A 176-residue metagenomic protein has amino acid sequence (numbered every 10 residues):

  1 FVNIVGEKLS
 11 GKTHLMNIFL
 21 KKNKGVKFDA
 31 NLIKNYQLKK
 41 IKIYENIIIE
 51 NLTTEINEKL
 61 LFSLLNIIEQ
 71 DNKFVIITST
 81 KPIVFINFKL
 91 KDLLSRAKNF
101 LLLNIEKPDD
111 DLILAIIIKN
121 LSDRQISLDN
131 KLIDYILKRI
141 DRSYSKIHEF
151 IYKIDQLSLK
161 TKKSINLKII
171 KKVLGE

Functional and structural regions predicted by a protein language model:
F1-M16: Walker A/P-loop nucleotide-binding motif
M16, L20-N46, T54-K59: Short glycine-rich substrate-engagement loop in P-loop NTPases that contacts/grips substrate
K40-L64, D71-T80: Conserved P-loop NTPase "ATPase switch" module shared by AAA+ and STAND
I83-K98: Short regulatory helix/loop adjacent to the ATP-binding pocket of P-loop NTPases
F100-L112: Conserved AAA+ ATPase "SRH/arginine-finger" region at the nucleotide-binding site
A115-S127: Conserved AAA+ ATPase "sensor/coupling" helix adjacent to the nucleotide-binding pocket
S127-I140: Short conserved motifs of the RecA-like P-loop NTPase core
I140-I154: The conserved phosphate-sensing helix
